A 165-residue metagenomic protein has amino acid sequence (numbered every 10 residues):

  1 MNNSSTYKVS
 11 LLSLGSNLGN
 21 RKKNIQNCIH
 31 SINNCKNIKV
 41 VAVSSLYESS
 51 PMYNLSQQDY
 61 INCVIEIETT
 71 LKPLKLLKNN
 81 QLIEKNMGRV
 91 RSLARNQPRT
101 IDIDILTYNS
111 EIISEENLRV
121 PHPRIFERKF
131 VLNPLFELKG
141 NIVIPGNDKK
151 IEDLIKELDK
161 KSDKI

Functional and structural regions predicted by a protein language model:
M1-S13, S44-Y53, L71-N80: Short N-terminal helix-initiation segments at or just after the protein's N-terminus
N2, N33-C35, P98: Structural motif
N2-Q26, N37: Extended accessory regions or peripheral subdomains of proteins
L12, I65-I67, I105: Preference for bulky hydrophobic residues occupying beta-strand positions in well-ordered beta-sheet regions
N17, V43, P134: Residue-level signal for inorganic ion chemistry
N27-P73: Short, surface-exposed acidic-centric catalytic microdomains
P51-Y60, T69-I165: Flexible, gly/pro- and Lys/Arg-enriched active-site loops
